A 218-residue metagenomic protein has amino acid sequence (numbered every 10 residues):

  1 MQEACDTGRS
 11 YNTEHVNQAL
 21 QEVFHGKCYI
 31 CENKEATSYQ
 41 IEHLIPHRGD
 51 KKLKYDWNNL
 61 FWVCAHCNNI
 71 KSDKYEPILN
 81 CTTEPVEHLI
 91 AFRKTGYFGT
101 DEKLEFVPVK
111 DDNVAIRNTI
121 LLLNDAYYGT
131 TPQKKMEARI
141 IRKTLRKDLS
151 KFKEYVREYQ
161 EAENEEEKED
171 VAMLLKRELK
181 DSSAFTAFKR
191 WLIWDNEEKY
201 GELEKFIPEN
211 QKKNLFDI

Functional and structural regions predicted by a protein language model:
M1-K27, G49-Y55, F152-R157: Short, charged surface segments at domain edges that flank catalytic/cofactor-binding sites
R9, I30-W62, K71-I90: Histidine-centered nuclease catalytic patch
T13, W57, F185-F188: Bulky hydrophobic/aromatic packing residues
Q21-Y29, K110-I116: Phosphate-binding glycine-rich loops and adjacent basic patches that engage nucleotide phosphates, nucleic-acid
H66: Phosphate-binding glycine-rich loops of NTP-binding sites
K74-E161: Conserved, surface-exposed functional patches that form binding/active-site neighborhoods
L122-I218: C-terminal, charged low-complexity interaction regions
